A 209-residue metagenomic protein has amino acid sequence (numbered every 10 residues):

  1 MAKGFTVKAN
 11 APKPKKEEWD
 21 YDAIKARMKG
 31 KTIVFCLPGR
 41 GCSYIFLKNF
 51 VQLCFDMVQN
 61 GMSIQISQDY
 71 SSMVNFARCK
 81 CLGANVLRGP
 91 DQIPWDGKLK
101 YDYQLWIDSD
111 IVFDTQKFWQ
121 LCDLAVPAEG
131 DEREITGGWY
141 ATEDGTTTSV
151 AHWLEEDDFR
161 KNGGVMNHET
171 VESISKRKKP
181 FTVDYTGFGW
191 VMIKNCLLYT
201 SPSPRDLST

Functional and structural regions predicted by a protein language model:
A2-Q68: N-proximal low-complexity "stem/linker" segments adjacent to membrane-targeting elements
F46, A77, K117-F118: Residues at alpha-helix caps and immediate loop-helix transition turns in enzyme cores, especially N- and C-cap
N49-Q52, K80, Q120: Alpha-helical elements of Rossmann-like donor-binding domains used by nucleotide-donor carbohydrate transfer enzymes
V58-Y101: Active-site-proximal specificity loops/subdomain of glycosyltransferases
D96-V112: Short beta-strand-to-loop acidic/aromatic patch adjacent to the donor-nucleotide binding site
S109, N195, P204: Residues immediately flanking
D114-S201: Conserved catalytic core of nucleotide-sugar-dependent glycosyltransferases
Y199-T209: Single conserved hydrophobic/aromatic residue that forms the stacking wall/gate of nucleotide- or nucleobase-binding
